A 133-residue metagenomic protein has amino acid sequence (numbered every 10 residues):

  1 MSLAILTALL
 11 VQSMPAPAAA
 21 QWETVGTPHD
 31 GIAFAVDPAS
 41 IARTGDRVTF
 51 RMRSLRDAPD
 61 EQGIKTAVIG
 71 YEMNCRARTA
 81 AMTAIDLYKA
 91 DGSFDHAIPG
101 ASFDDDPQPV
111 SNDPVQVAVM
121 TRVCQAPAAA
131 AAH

Functional and structural regions predicted by a protein language model:
L3, L10-V68, N74-H133: N-terminal secretory-pathway/extracellular module detecting exported/lumenal segments and adjacent signal-anchor/first
